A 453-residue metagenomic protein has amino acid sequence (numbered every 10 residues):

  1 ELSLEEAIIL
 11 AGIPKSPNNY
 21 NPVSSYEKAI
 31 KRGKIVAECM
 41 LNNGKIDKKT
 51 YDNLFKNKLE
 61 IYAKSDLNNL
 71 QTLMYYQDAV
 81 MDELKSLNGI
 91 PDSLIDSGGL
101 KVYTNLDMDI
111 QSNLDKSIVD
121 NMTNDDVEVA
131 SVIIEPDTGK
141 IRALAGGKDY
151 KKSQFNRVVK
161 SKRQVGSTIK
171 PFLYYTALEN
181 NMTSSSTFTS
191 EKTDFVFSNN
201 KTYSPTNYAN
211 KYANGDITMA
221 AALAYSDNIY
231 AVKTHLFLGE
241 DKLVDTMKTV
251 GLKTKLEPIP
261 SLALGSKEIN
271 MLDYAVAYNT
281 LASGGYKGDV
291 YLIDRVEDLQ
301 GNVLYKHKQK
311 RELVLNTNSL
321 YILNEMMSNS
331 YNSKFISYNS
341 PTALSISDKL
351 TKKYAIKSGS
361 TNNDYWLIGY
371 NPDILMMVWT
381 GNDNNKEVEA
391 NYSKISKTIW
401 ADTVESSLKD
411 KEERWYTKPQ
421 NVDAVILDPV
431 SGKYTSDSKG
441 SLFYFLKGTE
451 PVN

Functional and structural regions predicted by a protein language model:
E1, P17-E27, V36-A37, L41 (+9 more regions): Second-shell loop/turn segments in exported
E1-N105, S112, K248-T249, K253 (+1 more regions): Non-catalytic, structured segments within soluble enzyme domains
E1-S16, A79-S86, I134-K148, N180-M182 (+9 more regions): Glycine-rich, acidic and aromatic/proline-enriched surface loops and short helix-turn segments that act as binding
S3, D92, M108-E135, A220-L223 (+1 more regions): Beta-lactamase-like hydrolase cores
I35, M40, L114, G139 (+6 more regions): Active-site SXXK
L67-L70, M182-L243, K287, L299-N329: Conserved catalytic neighborhood of penicillin-recognizing serine enzymes
T104-N124, I133, L144, Y150-Q154 (+3 more regions): A penicillin-recognizing enzyme superfamily signal
T202-N207, G239-Y278: Mid-domain, small-residue-enriched loop/turn segments at the edges of structured enzyme/sensor domains
